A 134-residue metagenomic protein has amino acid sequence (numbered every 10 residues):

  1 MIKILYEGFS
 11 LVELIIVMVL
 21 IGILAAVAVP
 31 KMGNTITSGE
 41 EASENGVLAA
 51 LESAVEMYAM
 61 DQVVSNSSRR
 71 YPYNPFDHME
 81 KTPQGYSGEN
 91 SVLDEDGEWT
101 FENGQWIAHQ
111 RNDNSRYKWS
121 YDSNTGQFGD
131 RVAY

Functional and structural regions predicted by a protein language model:
K3-T35: N-terminal single-pass transmembrane signal-anchor helix
V29, N34-T37, E56, M60 (+1 more regions): Short helix-capping and hinge/turn segments at secondary-structure transitions, especially at repeat and domain
N34-G39, R70-P72: Conserved interaction-surface patches within small, structured recognition/assembly domains
G39-S65: Membrane-proximal N-terminal amphipathic helix
M60-Y117: Extracellular/periplasmic head regions of type IV pilus-like filament subunits
R116-Y134: Low-complexity, S/T/G/P-rich flexible repeat/linker segments used as non-globular hinges and stalks within
